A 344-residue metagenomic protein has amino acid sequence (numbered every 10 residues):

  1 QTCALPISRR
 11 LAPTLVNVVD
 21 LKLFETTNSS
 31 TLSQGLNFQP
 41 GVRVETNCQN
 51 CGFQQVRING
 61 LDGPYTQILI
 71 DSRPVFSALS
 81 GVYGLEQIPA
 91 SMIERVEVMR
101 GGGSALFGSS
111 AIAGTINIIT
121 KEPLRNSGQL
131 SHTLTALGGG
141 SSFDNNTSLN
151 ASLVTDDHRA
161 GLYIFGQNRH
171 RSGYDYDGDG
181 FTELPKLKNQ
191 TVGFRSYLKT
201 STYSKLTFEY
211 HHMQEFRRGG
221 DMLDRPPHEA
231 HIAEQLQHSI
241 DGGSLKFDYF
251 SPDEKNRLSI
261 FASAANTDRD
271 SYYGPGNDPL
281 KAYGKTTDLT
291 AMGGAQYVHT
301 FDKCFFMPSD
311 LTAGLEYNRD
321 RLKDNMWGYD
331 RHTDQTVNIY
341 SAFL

Functional and structural regions predicted by a protein language model:
A4-E25, Q55, G63: N-terminal periplasmic "start-of-domain" segments of outer-membrane beta-barrel proteins
S33-P74, E94: Extracytoplasmic beta-strand/coil segments of soluble accessory domains associated with Gram-negative outer-membrane
Q55-R57, R73-R100, K121: Short acidic/polar hinge/loop motifs at secondary-structure boundaries that mediate gating or recognition
S77-L79, M92-E94, A105-D177, P185-V192 (+1 more regions): Outer-membrane beta-barrel translocator/receptor signature
P123-S127, T155-A160, T202-K205, F250-R257 (+1 more regions): Short loop/turn motifs that connect adjacent beta-strands in outer-membrane beta-barrel proteins
L134-G138, T155-D157, N168-S172, H212-F216 (+4 more regions): Transmembrane beta-strands of outer-membrane beta-barrel pores
R171-T191, Y197-K199, Y203-L258, A264-T290 (+1 more regions): Flexible loop and strand-edge segments within Gram-negative outer membrane beta-barrel domains
L236-S239, A264, P275-L344: Outer-membrane beta-barrel transmembrane domain signature of Gram-negative proteins, especially the mid-to-C-terminal
